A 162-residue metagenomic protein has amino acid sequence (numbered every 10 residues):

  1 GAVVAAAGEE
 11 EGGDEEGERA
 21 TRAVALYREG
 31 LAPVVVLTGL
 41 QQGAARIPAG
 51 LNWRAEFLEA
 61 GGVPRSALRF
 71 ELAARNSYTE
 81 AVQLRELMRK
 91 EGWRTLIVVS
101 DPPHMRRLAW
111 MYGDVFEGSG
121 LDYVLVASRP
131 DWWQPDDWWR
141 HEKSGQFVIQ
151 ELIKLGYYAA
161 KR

Functional and structural regions predicted by a protein language model:
G1-E142: A structural signal for short, hydrophobic/glycine-enriched beta-strand patches
R140-R162: A transmembrane-helix-recognition feature enriched in membrane-embedded lipid enzymes and envelope glyco-/phospholipid
